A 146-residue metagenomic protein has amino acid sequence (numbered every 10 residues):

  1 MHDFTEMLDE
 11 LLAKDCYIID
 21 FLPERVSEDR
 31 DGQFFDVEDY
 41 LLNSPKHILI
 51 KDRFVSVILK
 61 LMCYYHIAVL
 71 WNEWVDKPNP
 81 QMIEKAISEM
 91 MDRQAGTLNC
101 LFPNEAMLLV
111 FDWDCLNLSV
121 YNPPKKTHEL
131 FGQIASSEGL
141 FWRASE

Functional and structural regions predicted by a protein language model:
M1-N117, N122-E146: Structured alpha/beta or helical-core interaction and ligand-binding surfaces enriched in interleaved
